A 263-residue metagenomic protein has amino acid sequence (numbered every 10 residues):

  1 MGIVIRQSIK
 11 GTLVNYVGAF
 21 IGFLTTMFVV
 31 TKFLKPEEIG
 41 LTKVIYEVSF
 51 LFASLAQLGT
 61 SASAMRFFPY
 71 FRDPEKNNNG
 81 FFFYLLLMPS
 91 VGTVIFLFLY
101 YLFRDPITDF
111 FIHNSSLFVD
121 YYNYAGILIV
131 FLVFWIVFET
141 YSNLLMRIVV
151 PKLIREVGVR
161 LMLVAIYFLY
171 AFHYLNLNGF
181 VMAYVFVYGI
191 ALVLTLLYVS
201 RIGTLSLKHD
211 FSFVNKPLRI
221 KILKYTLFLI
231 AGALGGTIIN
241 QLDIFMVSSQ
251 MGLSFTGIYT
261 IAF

Functional and structural regions predicted by a protein language model:
M1-G2, V30-P36, F52-L87, T108-F111 (+1 more regions): Transmembrane-helix boundary and interhelical linker motifs in polytopic inner-membrane proteins
M1-V4, L117, H173-A183, T195-N240: Interhelical loop/hinge segments that connect adjacent transmembrane helices in multipass membrane
I3-A62, T93, L97-Y101, K224-S249 (+1 more regions): Signature of the first transmembrane helix
V4-I5, F131-V157: Membrane-interface junctions at transmembrane-helix termini in multi-pass inner-membrane proteins
I5, I9, K43, K76-S90 (+2 more regions): Interfacial transmembrane-helix starts/ends
L51, H113-F138, I190: Alpha-helical transmembrane segments of multi-pass membrane proteins
F83-I112, Y167-F168, F172, V193-L194: Alpha-helical transmembrane segments of multi-pass membrane transport and lipid-handling proteins
N123, I154-F168, H173-G203, I258 (+1 more regions): Hydrophobic alpha-helical transmembrane segments
